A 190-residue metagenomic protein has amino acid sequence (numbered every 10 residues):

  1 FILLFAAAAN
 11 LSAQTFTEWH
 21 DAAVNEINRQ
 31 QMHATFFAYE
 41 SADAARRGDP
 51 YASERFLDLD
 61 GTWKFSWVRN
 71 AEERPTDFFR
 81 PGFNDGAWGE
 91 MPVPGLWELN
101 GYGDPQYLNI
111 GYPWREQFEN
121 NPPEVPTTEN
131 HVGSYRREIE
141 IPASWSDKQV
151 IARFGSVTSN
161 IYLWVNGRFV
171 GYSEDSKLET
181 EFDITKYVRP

Functional and structural regions predicted by a protein language model:
F1-T15: Bacterial Sec-dependent N-terminal signal peptides
A6, F56, P81, A143-W145 (+1 more regions): Generic structural signal for beta-strand residues in well-ordered domains
A13-E116: Accessory carbohydrate-binding/adhesion or oligomerization-edge regions at the termini of glycan-active proteins
T15-E18, A22-E26, Q30, D49-P50 (+4 more regions): Accessory beta-strand-rich segments of carbohydrate-active enzymes
W114-E124: N-terminal glycine-rich cofactor-binding segment
